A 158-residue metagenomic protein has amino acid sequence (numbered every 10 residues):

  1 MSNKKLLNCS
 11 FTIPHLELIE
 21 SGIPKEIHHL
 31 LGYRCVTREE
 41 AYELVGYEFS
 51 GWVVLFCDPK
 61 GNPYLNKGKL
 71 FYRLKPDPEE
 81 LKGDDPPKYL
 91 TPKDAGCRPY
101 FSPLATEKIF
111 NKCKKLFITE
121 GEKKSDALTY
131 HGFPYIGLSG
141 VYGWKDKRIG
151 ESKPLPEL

Functional and structural regions predicted by a protein language model:
M1-F56: Short, small/acidic-rich helices and loops at N termini and domain boundaries of DNA replication/processing enzymes
Y42-L158: Phosphate-handling DNA/RNA-contact segment within nucleic-acid enzymes
